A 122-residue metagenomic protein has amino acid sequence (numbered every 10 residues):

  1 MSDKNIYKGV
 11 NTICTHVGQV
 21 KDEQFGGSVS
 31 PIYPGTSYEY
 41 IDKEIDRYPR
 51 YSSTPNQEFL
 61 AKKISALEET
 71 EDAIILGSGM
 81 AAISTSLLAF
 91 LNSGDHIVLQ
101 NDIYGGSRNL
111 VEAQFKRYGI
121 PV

Functional and structural regions predicted by a protein language model:
S2-I32: Short conserved active-site loop signatures built around small residues
Q24-G27, S65-L67, A89-F90: Solvent-exposed alpha-helices and their adjacent loops that cap or buttress functional pockets in soluble metabolic
P31-I32, D72-I74, D95-H96, P121: Structural motif
Y33, S37-S84, G106-A113: Conserved N-terminal alpha-helix of the aminotransferase class I/II PLP-enzyme fold
S52-N56, L99, I103, V122: Catalytic cores of large soluble enzymes that bind and process phosphate-bearing ligands
L67-T70, L91-H96, K116-Y118: Short, surface-exposed connector motifs at secondary-structure boundaries
A89-S107: Conserved PLP-anchoring active-site segment centered on the Schiff-base-forming lysine
E112-V122: PLP-dependent aminotransferase-class I/II
